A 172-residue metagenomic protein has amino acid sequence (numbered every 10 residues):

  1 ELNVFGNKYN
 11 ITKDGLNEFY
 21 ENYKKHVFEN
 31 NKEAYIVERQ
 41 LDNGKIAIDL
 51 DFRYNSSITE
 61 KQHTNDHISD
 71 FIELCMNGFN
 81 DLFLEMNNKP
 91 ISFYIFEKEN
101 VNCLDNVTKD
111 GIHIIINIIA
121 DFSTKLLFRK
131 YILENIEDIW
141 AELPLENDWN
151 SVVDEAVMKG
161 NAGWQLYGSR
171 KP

Functional and structural regions predicted by a protein language model:
E1-N147, W164, R170: Signature for HUH/AEP ssDNA processing cores
D148-P172: Structured partner-binding subdomains within large eukaryotic complex subunits
